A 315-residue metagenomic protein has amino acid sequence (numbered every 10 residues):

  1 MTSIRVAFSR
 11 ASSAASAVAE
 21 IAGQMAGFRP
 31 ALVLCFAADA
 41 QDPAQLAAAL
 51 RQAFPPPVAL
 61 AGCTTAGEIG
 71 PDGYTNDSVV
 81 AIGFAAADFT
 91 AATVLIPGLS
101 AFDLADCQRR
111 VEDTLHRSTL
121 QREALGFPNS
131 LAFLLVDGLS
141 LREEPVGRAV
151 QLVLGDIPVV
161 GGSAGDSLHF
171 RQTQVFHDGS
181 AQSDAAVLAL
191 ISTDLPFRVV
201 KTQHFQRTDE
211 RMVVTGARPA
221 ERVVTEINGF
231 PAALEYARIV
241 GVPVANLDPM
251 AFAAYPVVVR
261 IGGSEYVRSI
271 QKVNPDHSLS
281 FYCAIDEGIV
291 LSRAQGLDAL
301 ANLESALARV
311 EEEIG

Functional and structural regions predicted by a protein language model:
M1-L32, F36-A53, P57-A66, P71-G315: Small-residue-enriched flexible segments
